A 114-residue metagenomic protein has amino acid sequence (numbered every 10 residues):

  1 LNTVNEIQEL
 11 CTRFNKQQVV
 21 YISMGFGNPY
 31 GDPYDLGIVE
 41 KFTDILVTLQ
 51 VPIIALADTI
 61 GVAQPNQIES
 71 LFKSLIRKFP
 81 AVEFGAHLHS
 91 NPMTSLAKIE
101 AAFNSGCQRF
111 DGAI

Functional and structural regions predicted by a protein language model:
L1-Q18, M24-A86, M93-S105: Alpha/beta enzyme core
D58, C107-I114: Glycine-rich phosphate-binding active-site loops on the catalytic face of alpha/beta enzymes
G85-H89, A113-I114: Beta-strand segments within the central parallel beta-sheet cores of soluble alpha/beta enzyme folds
